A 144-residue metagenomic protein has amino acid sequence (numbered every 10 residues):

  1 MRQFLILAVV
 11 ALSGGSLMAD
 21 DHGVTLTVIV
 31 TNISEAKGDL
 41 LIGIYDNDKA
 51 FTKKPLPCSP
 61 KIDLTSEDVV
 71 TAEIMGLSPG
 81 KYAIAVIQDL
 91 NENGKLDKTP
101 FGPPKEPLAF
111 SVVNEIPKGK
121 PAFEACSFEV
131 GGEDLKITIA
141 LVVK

Functional and structural regions predicted by a protein language model:
F4-S13: Sec-dependent N-terminal signal peptides
G15-D21: Sec/Tat signal peptide C-region and signal peptidase I cleavage site
V24-I33, I42, I139: A short, amphipathic beta-strand motif
I62-D68, E129-G132: Short proline/glycine- and polar residue-rich coil/turn motifs
D68, E73, L77-K81, E133: A glycine-anchored, Pro-Gly-centered beta-turn/N-cap motif
Y82-V86: A short tyrosine-centered beta-strand micro-motif
L90-K98: Acidic, glycine-anchored loop motifs typical of Ca2+
P107-V143: Extracellular beta-sheet/turn segments enriched in Thr/Pro/Gly and aliphatic residues
